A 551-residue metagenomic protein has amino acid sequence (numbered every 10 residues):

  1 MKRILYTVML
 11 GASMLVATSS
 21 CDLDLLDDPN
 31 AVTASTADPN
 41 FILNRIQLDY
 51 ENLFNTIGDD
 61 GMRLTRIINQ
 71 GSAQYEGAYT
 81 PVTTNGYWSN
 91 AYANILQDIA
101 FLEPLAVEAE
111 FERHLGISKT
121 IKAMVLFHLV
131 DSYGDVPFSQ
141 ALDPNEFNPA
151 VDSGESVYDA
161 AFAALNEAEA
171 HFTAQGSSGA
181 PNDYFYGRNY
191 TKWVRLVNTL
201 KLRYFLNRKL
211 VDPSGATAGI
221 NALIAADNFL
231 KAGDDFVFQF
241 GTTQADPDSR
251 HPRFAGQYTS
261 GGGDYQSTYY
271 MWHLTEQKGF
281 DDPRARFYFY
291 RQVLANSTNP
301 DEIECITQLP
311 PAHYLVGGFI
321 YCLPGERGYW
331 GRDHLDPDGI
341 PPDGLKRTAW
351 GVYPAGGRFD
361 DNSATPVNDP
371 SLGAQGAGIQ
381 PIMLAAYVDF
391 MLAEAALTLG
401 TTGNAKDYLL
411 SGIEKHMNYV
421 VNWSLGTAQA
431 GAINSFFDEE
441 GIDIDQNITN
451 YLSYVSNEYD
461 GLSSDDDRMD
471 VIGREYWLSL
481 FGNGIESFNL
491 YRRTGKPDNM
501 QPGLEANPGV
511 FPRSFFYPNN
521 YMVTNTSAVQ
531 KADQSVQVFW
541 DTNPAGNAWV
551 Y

Functional and structural regions predicted by a protein language model:
M1-P29: Bacterial Sec-dependent N-terminal signal peptides
T18-L26, I67-Y75, V130-S139, I433-T449: Short, compositionally biased low-complexity segments
C21-Y75, V82-G86, N90-A93, F101 (+5 more regions): Membrane-proximal, proline-rich intrinsically disordered regions
G58-M62, Y290-R291, G484-R493: Short coil/turn segments at secondary-structure boundaries
I67-S424, L462-D467: Structured, solvent-exposed acidic/aromatic patches
E414-Y551: C-terminal functional modules
